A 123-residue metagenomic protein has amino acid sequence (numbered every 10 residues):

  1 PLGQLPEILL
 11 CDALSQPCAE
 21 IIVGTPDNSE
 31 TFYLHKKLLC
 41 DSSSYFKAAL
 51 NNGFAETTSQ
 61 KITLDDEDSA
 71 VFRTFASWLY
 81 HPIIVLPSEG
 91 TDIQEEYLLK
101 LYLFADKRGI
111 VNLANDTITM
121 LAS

Functional and structural regions predicted by a protein language model:
P1-L38, A70, S77-I93: N-terminal BTB/POZ boundary and linker segment
S29, I62, L103: Short, flexible active-site loop motifs that bind/organize anionic cofactors or intermediates
H35-K47: Short helix-loop-helix/strand-helix junction enriched in hydrophobic and basic residues
S44, A48, R73, N115: Alpha-helical elements of the RecA-like P-loop NTPase motor core of helicases
S44-S59, V85: Cytochrome P450 catalytic domain signature, combining two hallmark sequence patches
L64-D66: C-terminal catalytic core of Y-nucleophile DNA break-rejoin enzymes
T74-S123: Post-BTB helical module
